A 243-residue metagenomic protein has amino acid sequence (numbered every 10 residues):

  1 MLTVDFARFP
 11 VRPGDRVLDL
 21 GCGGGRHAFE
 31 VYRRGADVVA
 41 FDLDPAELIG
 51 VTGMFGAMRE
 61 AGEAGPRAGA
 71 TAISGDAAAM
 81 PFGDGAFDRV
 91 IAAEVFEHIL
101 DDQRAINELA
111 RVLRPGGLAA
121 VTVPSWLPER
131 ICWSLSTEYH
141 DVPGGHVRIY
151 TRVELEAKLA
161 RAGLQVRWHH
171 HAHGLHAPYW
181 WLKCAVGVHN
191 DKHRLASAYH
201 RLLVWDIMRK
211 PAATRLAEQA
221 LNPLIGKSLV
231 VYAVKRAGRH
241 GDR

Functional and structural regions predicted by a protein language model:
M1-G83, R89-A93, Q103-I106, S197-M208 (+2 more regions): Conserved N-terminal segment of class I S-adenosyl-L-methionine
E94-H98: A short His-aromatic
Q103-L118: A short glycine-rich, Lys/Arg-flanked "PGG" loop and its adjoining helix->strand segment in the class I
T122-P124, A172: Alpha/beta-hydrolase-fold catalytic nucleophile elbow
P124-R148, E156-A157: Short, glycine-/aromatic-enriched active-site segment of Class I SAM-dependent methyltransferases
V147-A162, H169: Short alpha-helix
W168-L203, K227-S228: Conserved catalytic loop of SAM-dependent methyltransferase domains
